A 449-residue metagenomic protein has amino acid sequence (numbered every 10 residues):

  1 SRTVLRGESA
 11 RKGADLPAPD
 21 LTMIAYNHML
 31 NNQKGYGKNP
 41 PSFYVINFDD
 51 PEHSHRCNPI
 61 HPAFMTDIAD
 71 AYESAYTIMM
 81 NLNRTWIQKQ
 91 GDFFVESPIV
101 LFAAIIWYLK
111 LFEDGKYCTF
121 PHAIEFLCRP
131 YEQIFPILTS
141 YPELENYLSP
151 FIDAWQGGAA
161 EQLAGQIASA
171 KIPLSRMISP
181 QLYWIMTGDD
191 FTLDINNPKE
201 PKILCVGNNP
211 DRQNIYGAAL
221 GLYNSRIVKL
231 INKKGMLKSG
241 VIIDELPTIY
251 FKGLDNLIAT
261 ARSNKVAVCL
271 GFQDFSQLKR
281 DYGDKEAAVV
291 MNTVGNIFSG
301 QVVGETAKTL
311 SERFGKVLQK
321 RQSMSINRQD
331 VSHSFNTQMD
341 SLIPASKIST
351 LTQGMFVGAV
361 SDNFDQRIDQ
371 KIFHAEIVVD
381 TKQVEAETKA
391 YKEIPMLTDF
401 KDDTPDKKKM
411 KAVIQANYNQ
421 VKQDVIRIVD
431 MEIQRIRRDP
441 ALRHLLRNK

Functional and structural regions predicted by a protein language model:
A18-A267, D281-Y282, I348-T352, V360-R367 (+1 more regions): P-loop NTPase motor domains
I258-T260, N264-A267, G271-S361: Conserved ATP-driven motor cores of ASCE-family P-loop NTPases powering translocation/secretion/packaging/pilus
D369-K371: Intrinsically disordered, low-complexity segments enriched in serine, threonine, and glycine
F373-V379: N-terminal charged/capping segments associated with class I S-adenosyl-L-methionine
